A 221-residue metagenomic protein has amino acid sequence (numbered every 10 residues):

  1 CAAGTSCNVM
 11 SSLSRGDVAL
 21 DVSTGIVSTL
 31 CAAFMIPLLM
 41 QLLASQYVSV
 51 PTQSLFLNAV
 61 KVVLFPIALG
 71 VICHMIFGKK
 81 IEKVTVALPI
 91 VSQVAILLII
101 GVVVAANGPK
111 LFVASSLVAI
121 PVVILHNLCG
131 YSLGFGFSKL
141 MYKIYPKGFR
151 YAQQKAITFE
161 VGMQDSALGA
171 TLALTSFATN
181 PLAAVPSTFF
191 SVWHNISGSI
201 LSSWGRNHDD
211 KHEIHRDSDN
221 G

Functional and structural regions predicted by a protein language model:
C1-G221: Alpha-helical transmembrane segments of multi-pass small-molecule/ion transporters
